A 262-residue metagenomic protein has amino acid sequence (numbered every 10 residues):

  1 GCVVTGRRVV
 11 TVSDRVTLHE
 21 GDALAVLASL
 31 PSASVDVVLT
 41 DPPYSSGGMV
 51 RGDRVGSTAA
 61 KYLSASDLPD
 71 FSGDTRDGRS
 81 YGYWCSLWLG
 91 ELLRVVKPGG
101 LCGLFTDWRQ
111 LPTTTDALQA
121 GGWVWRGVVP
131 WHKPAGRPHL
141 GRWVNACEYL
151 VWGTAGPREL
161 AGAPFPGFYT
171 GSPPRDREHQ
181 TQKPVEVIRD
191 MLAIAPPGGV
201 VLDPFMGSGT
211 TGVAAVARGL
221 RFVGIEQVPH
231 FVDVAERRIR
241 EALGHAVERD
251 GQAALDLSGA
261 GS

Functional and structural regions predicted by a protein language model:
G1-D233: Core catalytic lobe of class I
G6-L27, E236, R240-S262: S-adenosyl-L-methionine
